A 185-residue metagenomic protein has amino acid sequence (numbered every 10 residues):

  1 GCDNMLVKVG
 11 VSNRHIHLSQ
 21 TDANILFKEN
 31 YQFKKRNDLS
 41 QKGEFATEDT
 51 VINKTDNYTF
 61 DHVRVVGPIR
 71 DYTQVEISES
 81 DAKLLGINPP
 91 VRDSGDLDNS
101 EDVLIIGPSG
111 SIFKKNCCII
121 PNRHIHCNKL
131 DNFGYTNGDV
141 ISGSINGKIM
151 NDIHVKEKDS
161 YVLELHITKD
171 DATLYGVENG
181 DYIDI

Functional and structural regions predicted by a protein language model:
G1-N4: Short, Lys/Arg-enriched N-terminal segments with co-localized hydrophobic residues within the first ~10-30 amino acids
G10-D56, D61-P108, F113-S144, N151-I183: Short beta-strand-centered segments at strand-helix junctions
